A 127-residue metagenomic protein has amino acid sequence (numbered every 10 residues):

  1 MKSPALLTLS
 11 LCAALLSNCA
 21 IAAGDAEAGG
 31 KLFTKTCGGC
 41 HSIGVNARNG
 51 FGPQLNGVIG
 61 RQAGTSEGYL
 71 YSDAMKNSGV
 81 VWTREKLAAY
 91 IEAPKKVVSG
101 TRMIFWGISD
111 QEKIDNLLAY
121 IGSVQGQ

Functional and structural regions predicted by a protein language model:
M1-L9: Bacterial N-terminal signal peptides that target proteins for export
S17-C19: N-terminal signal peptide c-region/cleavage motif recognized by signal peptidases
G24-A47, L55: Sequence/structural segment immediately N-terminal to covalent heme-attachment motifs in c-type and related
A28, L32, G50, Q54 (+4 more regions): Extracytoplasmic/secreted proteins, especially bacterial periplasmic and envelope-associated proteins
T34, G38-V45, G60, E92-K96 (+1 more regions): Sec-exported extracytoplasmic/periplasmic mature domains
T65-E85: Short Fe-S-cluster ligation motifs
V81-Q127: C-terminal capping alpha-helices of c-type cytochrome domains
